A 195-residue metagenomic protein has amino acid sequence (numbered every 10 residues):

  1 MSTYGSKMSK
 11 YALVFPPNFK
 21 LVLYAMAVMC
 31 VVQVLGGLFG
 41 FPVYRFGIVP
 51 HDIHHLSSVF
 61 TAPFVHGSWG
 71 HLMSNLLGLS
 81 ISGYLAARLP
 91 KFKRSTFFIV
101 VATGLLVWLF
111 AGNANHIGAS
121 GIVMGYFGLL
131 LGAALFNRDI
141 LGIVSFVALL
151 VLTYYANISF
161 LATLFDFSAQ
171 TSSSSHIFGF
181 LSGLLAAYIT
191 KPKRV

Functional and structural regions predicted by a protein language model:
S2-V195: A detector for small-residue-rich transmembrane helices and their helix-helix packing motifs
